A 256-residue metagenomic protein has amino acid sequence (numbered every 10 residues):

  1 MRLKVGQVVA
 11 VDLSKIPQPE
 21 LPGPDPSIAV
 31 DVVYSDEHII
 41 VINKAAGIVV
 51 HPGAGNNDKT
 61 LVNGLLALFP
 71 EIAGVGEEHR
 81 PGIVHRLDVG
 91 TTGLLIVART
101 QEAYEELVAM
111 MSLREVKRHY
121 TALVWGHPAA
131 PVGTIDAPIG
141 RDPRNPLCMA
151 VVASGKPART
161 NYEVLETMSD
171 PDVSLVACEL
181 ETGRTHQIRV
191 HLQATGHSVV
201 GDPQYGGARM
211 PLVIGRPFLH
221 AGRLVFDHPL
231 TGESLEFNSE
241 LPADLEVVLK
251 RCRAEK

Functional and structural regions predicted by a protein language model:
M1-K256: RNA pseudouridine synthases
